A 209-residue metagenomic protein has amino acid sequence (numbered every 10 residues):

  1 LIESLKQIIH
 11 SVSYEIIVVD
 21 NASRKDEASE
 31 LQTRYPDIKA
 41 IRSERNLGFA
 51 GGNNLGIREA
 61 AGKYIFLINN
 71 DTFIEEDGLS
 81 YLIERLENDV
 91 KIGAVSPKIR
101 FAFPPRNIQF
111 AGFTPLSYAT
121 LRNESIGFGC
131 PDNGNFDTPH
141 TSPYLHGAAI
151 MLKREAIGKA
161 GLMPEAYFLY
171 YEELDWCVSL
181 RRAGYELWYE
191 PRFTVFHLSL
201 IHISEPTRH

Functional and structural regions predicted by a protein language model:
L1-I9: Short, well-formed alpha-helical segments that are part of the catalytic scaffolds of diverse glycosyltransferases
D20-S29, R45: A conserved acidic beta->alpha catalytic loop
D26, T72-R85: Acidic donor-binding/catalytic loop of UDP-sugar-dependent glycosyltransferases, especially processive GT2
S43-A60, N70, Y81: Glycine-rich, basic loop-to-helix element that forms the pyrophosphate-binding segment of sugar-nucleotide handling
I65: Short aromatic/hydrophobic "clamp" motif used to bind/position activated sugar donors
S80-G161, L174: Acidic/His-rich active-site region of diverse nucleotide-sugar glycosyltransferases
W176-S179: Short active-site alpha-helical segment characteristic of glycosyltransferases and processive polysaccharide synthases
R181-S204, R208: Active-site-adjacent helix/loop segment of glycosyltransferases that harbors family-specific signature motifs
